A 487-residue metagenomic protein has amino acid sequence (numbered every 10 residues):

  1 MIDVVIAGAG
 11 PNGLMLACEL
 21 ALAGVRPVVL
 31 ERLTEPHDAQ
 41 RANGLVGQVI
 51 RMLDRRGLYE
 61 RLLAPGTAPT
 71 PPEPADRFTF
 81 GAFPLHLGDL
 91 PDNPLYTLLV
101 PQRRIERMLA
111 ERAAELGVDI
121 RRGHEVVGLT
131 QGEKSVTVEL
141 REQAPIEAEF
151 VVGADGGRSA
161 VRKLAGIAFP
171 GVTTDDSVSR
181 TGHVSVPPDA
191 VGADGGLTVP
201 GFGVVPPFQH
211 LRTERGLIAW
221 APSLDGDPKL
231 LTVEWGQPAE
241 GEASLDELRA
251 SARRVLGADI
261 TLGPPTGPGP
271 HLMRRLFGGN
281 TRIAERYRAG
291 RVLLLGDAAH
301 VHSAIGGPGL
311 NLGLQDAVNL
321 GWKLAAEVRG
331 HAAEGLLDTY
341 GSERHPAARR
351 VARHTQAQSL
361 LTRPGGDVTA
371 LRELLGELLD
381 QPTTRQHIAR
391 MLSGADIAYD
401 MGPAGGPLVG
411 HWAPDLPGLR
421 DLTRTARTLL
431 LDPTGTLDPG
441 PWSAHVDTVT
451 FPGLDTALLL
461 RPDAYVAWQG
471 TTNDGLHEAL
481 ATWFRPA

Functional and structural regions predicted by a protein language model:
I2-D3, A7, A23, A75-D92 (+6 more regions): Helical substrate-recognition/capping region of FAD-dependent monooxygenase/halogenase enzymes
A9-C18, L30, L109, G153 (+3 more regions): Conserved mid-domain beta->alpha element of the FAD-binding
A21-A42: Glycine-rich FAD pyrophosphate-binding loop
D38-R112: Active-site-adjacent segment of FAD-dependent monooxygenases/related oxidoreductases
E111, F150, A154-R275, A284: Conserved FAD-binding catalytic core of PHBH/FMO-like flavoproteins
R122-V136: A conserved short coil-to-beta-strand element within the FAD-binding core of flavoproteins
R141-F150: Core beta-strand elements of the Rossmann-like FAD/NAD(P) dinucleotide-binding domain in flavoenzyme oxidoreductases
